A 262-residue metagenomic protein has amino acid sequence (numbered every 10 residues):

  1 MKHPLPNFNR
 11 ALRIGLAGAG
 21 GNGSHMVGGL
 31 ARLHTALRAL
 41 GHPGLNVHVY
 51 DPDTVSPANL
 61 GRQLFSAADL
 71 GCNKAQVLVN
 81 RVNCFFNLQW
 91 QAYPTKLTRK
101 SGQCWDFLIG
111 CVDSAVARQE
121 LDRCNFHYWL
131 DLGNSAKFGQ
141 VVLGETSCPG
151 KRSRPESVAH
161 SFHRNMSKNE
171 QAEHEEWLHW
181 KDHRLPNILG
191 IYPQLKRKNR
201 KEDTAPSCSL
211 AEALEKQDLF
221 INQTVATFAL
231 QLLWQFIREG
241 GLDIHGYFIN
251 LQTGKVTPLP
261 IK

Functional and structural regions predicted by a protein language model:
K2-N22, M26, Q103-W105, V116-R118 (+1 more regions): Glycine-rich phosphate/adenylate-binding loop
R10-L40, H48-S56: Glycine-rich adenosine-cofactor-binding loop
A11-L12, P43-V47, W90, H245: Residue-level recognition of the N-termini of beta-strands and the immediately preceding loop/turn
L30-R38, L64, N125, I237: Active-site catalytic pocket residues across diverse enzymes, especially alpha/beta-hydrolases
G41-H42, Y50, V112, G133: N-terminal Rossmann-like NAD(P) cofactor-binding subdomain of oxidoreductases, focused on the glycine-rich
P43-N87: Glycine-rich phosphate-binding loop and adjoining beta1-alpha1-beta2 segment of Rossmann-like nucleotide-binding folds
H48-Y50, Y93, I109, Y128-L130: Hydrophobic/aromatic beta-strand patches that form the interior of the parallel beta-sheet core in alpha/beta enzyme
L70-W105, V112-A117: A structured beta-alpha segment of the ubiquitous adenosine-cofactor-binding alpha/beta core
